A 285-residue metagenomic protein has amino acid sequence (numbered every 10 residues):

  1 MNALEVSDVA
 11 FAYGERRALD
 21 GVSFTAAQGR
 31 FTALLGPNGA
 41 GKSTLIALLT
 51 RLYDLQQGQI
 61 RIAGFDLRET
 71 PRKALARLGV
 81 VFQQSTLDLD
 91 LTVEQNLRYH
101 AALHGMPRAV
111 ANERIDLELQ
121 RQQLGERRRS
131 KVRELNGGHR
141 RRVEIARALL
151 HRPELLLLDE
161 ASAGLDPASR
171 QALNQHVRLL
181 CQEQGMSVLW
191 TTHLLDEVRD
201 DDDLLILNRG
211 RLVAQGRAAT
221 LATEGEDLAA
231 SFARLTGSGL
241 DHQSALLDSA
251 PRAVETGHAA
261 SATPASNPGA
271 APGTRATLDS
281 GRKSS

Functional and structural regions predicted by a protein language model:
G58-D66, A74: Conserved ABC transporter NBD signature motif
D90, K131-L135: Conserved ABC ATPase signature
R98, A102, A109-R127: Conserved ABC ATPase "signature" region
R152: Conserved catalytic motifs of ABC-family nucleotide-binding domains
L156-D159: Catalytic Walker B motif of ABC-type/P-loop ATPase nucleotide-binding domains
Q171-E183: Helical segment within the ABC ATPase nucleotide-binding domain
